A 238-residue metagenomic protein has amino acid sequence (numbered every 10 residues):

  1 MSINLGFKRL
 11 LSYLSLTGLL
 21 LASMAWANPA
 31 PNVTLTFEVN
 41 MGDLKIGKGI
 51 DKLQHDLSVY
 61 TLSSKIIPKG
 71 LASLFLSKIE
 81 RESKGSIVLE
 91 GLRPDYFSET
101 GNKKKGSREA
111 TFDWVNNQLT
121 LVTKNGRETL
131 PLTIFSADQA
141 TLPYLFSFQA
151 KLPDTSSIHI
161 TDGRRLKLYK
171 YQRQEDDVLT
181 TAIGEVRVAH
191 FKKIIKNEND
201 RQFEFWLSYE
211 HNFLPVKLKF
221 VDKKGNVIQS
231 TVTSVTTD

Functional and structural regions predicted by a protein language model:
M1-K8: N-terminal secretory signal peptides that target proteins for export/translocation
S12-S23: Bacterial N-terminal signal peptides
N28-W114, A150-D238: Acidic, serine/threonine-rich low-complexity disordered tracts
K103-S147: Hydrophobic, well-structured mid-protein blocks that either form specific transmembrane helices
